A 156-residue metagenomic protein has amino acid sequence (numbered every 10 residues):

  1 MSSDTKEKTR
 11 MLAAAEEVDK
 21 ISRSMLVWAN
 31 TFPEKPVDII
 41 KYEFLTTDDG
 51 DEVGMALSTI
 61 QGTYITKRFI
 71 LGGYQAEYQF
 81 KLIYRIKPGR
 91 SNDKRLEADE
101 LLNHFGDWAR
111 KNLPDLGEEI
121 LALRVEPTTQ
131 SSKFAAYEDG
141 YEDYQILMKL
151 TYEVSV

Functional and structural regions predicted by a protein language model:
M1-T46, Q61-V156: Charged, amphipathic alpha-helical segments and their flanking helix caps
D49-E52: Short beta-edge strand/loop motif at the mouth of beta-sheet-based domains
G54-T59: A short, hydrophobic beta-strand-centered structural micro-motif
